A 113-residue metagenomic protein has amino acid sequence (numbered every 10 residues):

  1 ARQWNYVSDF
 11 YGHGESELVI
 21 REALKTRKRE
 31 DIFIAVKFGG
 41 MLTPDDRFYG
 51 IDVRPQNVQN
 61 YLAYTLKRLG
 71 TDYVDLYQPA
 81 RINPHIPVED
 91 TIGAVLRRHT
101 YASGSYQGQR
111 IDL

Functional and structural regions predicted by a protein language model:
A1, I51-G70, D90: Short, acidic/polar
A1-I32, V36, D72: N-terminal binding-site loop/beta-alpha segment at the start of enzyme catalytic domains that lines or forms
F10, K37-M41, P79-I82: Active-site beta-loop-alpha junctions enriched in small/polar residues
G14, L18, P84-T91: Active-site-adjacent beta->alpha loops and helix N-cap segments on the catalytic face of soluble alpha/beta enzymes
E17, R21, L62-L66, G93-V95: Generic structural signal for well-ordered alpha-helices, preferentially at hydrophobic/aromatic core positions
P44-Q59, A80-I86: Active-site mouth loops of central-metabolism enzymes
L66-P87: Active-site groove signature of glycoside hydrolases
I92, L96-L113: Terminal-tail/helix-coil boundary detector
